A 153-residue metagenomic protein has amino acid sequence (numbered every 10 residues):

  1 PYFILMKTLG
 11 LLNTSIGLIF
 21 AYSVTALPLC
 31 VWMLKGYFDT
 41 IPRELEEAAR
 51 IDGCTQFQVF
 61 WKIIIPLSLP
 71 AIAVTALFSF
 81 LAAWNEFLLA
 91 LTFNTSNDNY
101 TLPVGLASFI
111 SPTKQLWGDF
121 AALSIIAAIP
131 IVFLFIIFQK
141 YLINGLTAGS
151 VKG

Functional and structural regions predicted by a protein language model:
P1-G153: A structural signal for multi-pass alpha-helical bundles of membrane permease subunits that mediate small-molecule
